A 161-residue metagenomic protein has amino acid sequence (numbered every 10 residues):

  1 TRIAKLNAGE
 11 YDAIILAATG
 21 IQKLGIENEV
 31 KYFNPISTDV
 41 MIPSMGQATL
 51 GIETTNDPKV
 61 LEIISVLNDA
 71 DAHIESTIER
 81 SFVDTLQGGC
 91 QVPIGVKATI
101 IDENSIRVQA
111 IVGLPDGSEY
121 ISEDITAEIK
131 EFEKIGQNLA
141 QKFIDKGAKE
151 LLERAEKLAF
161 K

Functional and structural regions predicted by a protein language model:
T1-K161: Small-molecule-sensing regulatory modules
